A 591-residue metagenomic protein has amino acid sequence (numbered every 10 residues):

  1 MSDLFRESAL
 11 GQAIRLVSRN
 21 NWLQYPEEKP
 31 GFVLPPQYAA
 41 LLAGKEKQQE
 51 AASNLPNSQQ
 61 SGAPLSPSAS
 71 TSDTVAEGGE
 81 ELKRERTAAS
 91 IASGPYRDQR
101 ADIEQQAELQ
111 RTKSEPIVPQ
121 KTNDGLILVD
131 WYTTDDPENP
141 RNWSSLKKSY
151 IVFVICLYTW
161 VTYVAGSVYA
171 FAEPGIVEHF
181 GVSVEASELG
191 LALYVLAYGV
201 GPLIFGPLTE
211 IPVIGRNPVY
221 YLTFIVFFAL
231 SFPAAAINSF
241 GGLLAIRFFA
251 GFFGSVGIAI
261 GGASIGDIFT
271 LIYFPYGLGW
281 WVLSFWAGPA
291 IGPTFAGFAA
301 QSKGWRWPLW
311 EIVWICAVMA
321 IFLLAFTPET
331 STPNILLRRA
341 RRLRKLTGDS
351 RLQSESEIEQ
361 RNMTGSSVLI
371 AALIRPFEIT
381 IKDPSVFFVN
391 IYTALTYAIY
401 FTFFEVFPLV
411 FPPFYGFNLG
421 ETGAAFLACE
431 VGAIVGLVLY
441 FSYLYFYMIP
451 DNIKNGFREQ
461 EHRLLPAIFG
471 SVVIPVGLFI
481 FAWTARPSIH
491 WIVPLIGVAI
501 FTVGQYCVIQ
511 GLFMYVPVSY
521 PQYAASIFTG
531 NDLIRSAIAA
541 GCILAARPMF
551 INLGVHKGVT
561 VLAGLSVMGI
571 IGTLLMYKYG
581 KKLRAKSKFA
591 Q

Functional and structural regions predicted by a protein language model:
M1-K147, T327-A372, M448-Q460, R584-Q591: Intrinsically disordered, low-complexity terminal tails of fungal membrane proteins
T122, L128-Q591: A six-helix transmembrane bundle that forms the core substrate pathway of small-molecule transporters
